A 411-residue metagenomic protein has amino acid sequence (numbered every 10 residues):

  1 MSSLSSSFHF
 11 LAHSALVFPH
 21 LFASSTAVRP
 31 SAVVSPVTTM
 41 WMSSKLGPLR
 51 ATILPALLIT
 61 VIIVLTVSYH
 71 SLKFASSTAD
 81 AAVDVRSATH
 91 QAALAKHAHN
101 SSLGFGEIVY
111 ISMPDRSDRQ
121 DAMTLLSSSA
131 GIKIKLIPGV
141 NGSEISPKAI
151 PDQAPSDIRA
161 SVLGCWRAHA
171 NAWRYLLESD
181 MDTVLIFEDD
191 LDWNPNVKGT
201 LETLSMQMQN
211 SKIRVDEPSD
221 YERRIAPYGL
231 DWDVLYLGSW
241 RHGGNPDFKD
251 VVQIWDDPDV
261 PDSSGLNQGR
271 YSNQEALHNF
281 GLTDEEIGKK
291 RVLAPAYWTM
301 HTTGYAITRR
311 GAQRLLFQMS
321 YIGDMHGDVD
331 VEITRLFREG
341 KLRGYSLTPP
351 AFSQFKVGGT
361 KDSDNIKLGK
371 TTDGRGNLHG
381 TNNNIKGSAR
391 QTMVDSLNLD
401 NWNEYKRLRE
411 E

Functional and structural regions predicted by a protein language model:
S2-F22, T26-A27: Cytosol/nucleoplasm-facing, intrinsically disordered, low-complexity tails of endomembrane-system membrane proteins
L11, F18, P36-F187, L191-E411: An acidic/histidine-cluster motif and surrounding catalytic segment that typifies divalent-metal-assisted enzyme active
A27-R29, V34, M40: N-terminal uDENN/longin-like adaptor modules and analogous extended polar/low-complexity scaffolding regions in large
